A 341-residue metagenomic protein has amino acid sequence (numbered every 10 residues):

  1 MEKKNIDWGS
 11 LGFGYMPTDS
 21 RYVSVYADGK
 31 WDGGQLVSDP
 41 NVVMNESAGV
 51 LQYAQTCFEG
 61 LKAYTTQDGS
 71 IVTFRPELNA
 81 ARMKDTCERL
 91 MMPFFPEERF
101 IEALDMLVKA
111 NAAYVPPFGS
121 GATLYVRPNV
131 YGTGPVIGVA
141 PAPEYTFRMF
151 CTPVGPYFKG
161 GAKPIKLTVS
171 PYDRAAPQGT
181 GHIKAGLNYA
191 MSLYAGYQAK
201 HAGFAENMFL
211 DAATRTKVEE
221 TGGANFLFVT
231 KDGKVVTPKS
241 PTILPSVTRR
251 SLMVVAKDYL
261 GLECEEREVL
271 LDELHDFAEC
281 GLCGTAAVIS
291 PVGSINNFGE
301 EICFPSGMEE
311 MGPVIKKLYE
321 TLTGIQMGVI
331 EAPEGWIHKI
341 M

Functional and structural regions predicted by a protein language model:
M1-A103, L107, N129, V136-M341: Helix-start/capping segments and mature chain N-termini
E97, L107-G121: Charged, gly/pro-rich active-site loop segments
P117-R127, Y131: Extended, Lys/Arg-enriched charged tracts that mediate electrostatic binding to polyanionic substrates
